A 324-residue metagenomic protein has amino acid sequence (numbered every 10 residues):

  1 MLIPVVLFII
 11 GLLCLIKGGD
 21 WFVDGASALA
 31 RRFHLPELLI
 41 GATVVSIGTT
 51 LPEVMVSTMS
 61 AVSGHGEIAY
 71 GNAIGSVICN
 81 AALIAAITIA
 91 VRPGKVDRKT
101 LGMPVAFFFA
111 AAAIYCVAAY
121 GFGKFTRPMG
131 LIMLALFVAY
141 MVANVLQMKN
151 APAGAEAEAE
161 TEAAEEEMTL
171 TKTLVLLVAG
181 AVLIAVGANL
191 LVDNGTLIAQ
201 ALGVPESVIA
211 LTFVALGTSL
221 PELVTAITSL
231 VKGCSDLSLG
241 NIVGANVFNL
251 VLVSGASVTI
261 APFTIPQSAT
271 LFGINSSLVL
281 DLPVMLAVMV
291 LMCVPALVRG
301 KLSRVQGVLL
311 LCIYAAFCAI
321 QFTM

Functional and structural regions predicted by a protein language model:
M1-M324: Hydrophobic alpha-helical segments, chiefly the membrane-spanning helices and signal/signal-anchor peptides
